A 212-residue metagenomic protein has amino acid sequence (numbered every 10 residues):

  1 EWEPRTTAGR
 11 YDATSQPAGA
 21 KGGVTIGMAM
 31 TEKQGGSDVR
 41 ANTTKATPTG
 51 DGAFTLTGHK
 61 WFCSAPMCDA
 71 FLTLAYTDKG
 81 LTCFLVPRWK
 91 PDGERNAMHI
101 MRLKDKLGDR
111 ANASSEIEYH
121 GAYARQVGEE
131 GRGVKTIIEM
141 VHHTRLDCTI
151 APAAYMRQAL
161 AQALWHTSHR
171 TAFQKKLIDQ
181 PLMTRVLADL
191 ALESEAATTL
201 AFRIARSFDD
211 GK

Functional and structural regions predicted by a protein language model:
E1-T44, A205, D209-K212: Internal maturation/activation junctions in enzymes
V24-M30, F54-T57, A97-R102: Short Pro/Gly-enriched beta-strand edge/turn motifs at strand-loop
M28, A46, L56-G58, F84 (+4 more regions): Buried hydrophobic positions in well-ordered alpha/beta secondary-structure cores of metabolic enzymes
Q34-S37, F62-S64, Y76, K106-N112: Short Gly/Pro-enriched turn/cap motifs at secondary-structure boundaries
A41-P48, L74-A75, I117, G121: Short beta-strand elements
A53-A97: A short core secondary-structure module
D92-A97, M101, A113-T144, A161-D179: A glycine-rich, basic-preceded beta-loop-alpha segment at the flavin cofactor/substrate interface of flavin-utilizing
R145-G211: Extended amphipathic alpha-helical segments enriched in small hydrophobics
